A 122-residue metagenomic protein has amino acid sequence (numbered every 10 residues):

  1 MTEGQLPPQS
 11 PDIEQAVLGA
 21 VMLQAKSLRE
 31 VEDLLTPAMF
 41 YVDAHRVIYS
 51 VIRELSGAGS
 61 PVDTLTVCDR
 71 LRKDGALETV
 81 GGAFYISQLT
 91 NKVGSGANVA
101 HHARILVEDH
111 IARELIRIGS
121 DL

Functional and structural regions predicted by a protein language model:
M1-H110: Noncatalytic partner-interaction/assembly domains of nucleic-acid and motor enzyme complexes, especially the accessory
I111-I118: Hydrophobic alpha-helical hairpins/lids featuring a short glycine-rich hinge
